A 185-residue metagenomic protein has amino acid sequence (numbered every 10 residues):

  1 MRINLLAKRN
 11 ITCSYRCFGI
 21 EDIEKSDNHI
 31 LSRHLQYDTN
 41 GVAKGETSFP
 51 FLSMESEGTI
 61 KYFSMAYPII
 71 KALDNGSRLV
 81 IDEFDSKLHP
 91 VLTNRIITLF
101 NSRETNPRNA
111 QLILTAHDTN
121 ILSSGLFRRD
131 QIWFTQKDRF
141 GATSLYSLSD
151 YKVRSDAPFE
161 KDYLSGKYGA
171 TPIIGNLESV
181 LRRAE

Functional and structural regions predicted by a protein language model:
M1-Y62, V180-A184: Phosphate-coordinating catalytic segments in nucleotide- and nucleic-acid-processing enzymes
S26, D74-N75, R128-R129: Short, well-ordered loop/turn elements at secondary-structure boundaries
H34, H89, H117: Histidine-centered active-site/metal-ligand motif
L35, K71, T143: A translation/RNA-centric and nucleic-acid-associated enzymatic feature enriched in Class II aminoacyl-tRNA synthetases
A43, R95-E185: C-terminal lobe/lid and adjacent interdomain/linker elements of RecA-like ASCE P-loop ATPase modules
F49-L79, R95: GG-anchored amphipathic helix commonly corresponding to the ABC/SMC/Rad50 NBD signature/C-loop
D74, S86-P90: Conserved D-loop-proximal element of ABC-family nucleotide-binding domains
D82-F84: Walker B catalytic acidic pair
